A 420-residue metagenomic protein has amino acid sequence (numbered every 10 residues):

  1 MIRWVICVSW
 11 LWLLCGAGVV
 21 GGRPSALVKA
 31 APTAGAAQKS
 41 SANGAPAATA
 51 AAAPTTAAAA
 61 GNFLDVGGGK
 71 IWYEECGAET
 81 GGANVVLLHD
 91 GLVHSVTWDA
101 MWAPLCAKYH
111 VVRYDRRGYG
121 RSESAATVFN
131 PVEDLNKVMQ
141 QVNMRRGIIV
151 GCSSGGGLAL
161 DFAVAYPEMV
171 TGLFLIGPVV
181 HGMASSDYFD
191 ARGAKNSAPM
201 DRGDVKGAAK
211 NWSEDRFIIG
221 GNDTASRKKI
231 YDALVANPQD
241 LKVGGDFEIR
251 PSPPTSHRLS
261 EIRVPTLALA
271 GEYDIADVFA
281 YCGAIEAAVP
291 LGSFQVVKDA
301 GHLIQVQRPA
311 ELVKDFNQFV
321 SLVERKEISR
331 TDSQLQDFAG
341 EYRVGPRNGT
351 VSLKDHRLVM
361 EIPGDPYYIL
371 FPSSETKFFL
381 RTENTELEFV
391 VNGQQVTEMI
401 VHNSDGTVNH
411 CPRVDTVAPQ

Functional and structural regions predicted by a protein language model:
G69-R121: Conserved HGGG/HGGXW glycine-rich cap/lid loop of the alpha/beta-hydrolase fold
R113-V150, S154, K314: Active-site loop/oxyanion-hole signature of alpha/beta-hydrolase fold enzymes
V164-A165, T171-D201: Flexible "cap/lid" loop of the alpha/beta hydrolase fold
A184-D190, R202-S260: Conserved alpha/beta-hydrolase catalytic His-Asp/Glu region
I262, A268-A270: Short beta-strand/loop motif that positions the catalytic acidic residue of the alpha/beta-hydrolase fold
I275-Y281: Conserved alpha/beta-hydrolase "acid-adjacent" motif
L291-S329: Catalytic active-site module of serine/aspartate enzymes centered on a nucleophile-bearing elbow/loop
E324-Q420: Peripheral terminal and inter-domain segments
